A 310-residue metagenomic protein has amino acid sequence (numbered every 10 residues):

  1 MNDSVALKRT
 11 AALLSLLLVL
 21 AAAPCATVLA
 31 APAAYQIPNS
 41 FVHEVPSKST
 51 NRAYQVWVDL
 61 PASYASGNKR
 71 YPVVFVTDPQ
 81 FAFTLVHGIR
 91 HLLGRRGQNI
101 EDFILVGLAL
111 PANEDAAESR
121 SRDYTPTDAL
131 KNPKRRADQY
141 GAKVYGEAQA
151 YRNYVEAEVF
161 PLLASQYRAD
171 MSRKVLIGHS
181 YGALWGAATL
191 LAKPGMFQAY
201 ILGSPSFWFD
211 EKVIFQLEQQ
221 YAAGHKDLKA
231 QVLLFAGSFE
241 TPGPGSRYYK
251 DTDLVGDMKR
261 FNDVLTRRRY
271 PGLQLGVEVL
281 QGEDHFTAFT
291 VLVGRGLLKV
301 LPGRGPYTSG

Functional and structural regions predicted by a protein language model:
M1-N2, E278: Helix-centric, low-specificity signal for extended rod-like, repetitive segments
N2-S15: Bacterial N-terminal signal peptides that target proteins for export
L13-P24: Bacterial N-terminal signal peptides
C25-A30: Sec/Tat signal peptide C-region and signal peptidase I cleavage site
A31-G310: Non-catalytic cap/lid and distal C-terminal segments of serine-dependent acyl enzymes
